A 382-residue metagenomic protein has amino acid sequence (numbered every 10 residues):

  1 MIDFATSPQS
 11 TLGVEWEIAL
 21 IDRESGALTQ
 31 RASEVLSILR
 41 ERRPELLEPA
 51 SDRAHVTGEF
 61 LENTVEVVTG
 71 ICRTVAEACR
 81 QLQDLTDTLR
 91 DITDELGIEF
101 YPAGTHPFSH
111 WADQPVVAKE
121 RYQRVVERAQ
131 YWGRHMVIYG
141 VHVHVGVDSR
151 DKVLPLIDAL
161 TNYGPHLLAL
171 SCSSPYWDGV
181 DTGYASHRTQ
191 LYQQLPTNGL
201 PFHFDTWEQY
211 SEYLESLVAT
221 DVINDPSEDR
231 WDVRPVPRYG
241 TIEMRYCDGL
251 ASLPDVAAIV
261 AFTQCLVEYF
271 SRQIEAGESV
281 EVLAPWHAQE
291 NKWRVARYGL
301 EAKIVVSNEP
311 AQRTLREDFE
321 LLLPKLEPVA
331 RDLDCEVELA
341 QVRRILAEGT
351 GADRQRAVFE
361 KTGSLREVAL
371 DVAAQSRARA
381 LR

Functional and structural regions predicted by a protein language model:
M1-L96, V125, Y192-R382: C-terminal accessory/tail domains of diverse enzymes
G70-I138: Well-ordered mid-protein domain cores that form the structural environment of catalytic cofactors
A103, P107, E120, R124-V141 (+2 more regions): Metal-dependent DNA replication initiation modules
